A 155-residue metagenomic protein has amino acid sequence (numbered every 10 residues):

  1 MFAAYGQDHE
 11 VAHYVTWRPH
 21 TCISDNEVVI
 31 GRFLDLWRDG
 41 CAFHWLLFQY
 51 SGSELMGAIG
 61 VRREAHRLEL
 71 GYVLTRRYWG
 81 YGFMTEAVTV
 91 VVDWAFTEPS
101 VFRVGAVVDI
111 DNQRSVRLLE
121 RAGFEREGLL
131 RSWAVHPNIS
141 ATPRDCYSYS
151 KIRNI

Functional and structural regions predicted by a protein language model:
A4-H9, H13, L46-I155: Acyl-donor (CoA/ACP) binding surface of acyl/acetyltransferases
E10-R32, F43-W45: Conserved GNAT-fold acetyl-CoA-binding loop/helix
C22-S24, W37, N138: A short hydrophobic/aromatic micro-motif that marks alpha-helical segments and, especially, helix-coil
L34-D35, V135: Short beta-turn/strand-loop junction motif enriched in small, turn-promoting residues
D35-C41: Short loop/turn motifs at secondary-structure junctions and domain boundaries
